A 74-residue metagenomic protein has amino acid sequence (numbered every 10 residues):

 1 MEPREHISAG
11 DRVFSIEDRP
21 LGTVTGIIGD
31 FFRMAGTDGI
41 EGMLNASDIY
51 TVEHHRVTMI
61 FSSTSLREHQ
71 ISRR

Functional and structural regions predicted by a protein language model:
M1-R74: Peripheral interaction segments used for macromolecular assembly
